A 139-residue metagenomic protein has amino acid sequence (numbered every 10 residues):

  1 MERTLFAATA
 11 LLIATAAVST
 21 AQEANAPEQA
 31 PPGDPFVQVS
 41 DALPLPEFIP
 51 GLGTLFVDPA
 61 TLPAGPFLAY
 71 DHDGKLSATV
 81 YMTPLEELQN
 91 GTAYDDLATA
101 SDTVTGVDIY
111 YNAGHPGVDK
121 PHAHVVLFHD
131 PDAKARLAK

Functional and structural regions predicted by a protein language model:
M1, L11-L12, K134-K139: Contiguous hydrophobic segments
E2-A21: Gram-negative bacterial Sec-dependent N-terminal signal peptides
A21-K139: Metal-centered catalytic cores of metalloenzymes
